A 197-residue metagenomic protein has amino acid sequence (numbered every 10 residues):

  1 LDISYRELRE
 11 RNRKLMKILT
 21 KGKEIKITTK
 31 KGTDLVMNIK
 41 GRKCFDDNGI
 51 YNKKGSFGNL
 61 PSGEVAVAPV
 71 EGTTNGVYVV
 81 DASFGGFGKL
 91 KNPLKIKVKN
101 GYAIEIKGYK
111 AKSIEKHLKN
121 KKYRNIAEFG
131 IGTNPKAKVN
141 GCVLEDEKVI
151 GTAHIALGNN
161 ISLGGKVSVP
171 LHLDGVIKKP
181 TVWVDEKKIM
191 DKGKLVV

Functional and structural regions predicted by a protein language model:
L1-F87, K91, K95, W183-K192 (+1 more regions): Active-site bordering "gate/hinge" segments that shape substrate access to catalytic or cofactor-binding pockets
E24-K26, N75-V77, K95, I104 (+3 more regions): Structural motif
R42-C44, L94-K97, E145-D146, L171-H172: Short, solvent-exposed amphipathic alpha-helical segments in soluble enzyme and RNA/protein-processing domains
C44, F84-F87, K110-K112, P135-A137: Short, catalytically relevant binding-site loops at active-site mouths
V80-A82, V98-N100, K107-K110, T133 (+2 more regions): Active-site proximal loops enriched in glycine and acidic residues that flank catalytic Cys/His/Asp and coordinate
L90-P93, G108-K119, V143-L144, S168-P170: Composition- and surface-driven signal marking solvent-exposed, interaction-prone regions in large proteins
N100-P135: A beta-strand-loop signature enriched in Asp, Gly, Thr, and Trp that corresponds to the sialidase/neuraminidase Asp-box
Y123-P180: Cysteine/selenocysteine-centered motifs that mediate thiol-based redox chemistry or coordinate metal-sulfur cofactors
